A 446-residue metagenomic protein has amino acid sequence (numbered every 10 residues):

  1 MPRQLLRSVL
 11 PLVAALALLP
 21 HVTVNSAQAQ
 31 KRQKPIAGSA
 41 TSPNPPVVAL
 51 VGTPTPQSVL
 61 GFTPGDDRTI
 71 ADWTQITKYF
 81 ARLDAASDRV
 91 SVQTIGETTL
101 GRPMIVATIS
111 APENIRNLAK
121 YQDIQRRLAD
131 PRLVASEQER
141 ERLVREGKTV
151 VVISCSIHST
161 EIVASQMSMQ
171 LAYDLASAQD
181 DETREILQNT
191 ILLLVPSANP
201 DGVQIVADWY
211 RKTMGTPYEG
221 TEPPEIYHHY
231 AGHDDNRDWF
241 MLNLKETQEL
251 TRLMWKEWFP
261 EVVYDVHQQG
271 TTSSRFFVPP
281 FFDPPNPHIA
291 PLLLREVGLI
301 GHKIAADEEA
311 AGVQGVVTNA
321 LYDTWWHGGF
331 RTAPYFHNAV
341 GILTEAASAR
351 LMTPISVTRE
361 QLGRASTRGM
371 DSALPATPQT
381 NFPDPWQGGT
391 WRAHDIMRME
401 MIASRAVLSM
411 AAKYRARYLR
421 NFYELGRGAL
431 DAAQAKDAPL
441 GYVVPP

Functional and structural regions predicted by a protein language model:
P2-L6, A27-P446: Structured catalytic-domain cores with a bias toward divalent-metal coordination
V9-H21: Bacterial N-terminal signal peptides
T23-N25: Membrane-interface motif at the C-terminal end of an N-terminal transmembrane signal
